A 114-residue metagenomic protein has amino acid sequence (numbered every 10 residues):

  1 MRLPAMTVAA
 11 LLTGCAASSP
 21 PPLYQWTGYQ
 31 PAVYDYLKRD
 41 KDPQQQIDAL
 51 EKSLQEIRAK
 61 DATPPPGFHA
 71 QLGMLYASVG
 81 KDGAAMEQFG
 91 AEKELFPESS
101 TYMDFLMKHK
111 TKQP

Functional and structural regions predicted by a protein language model:
M1-C15: Sec-dependent bacterial lipoprotein signal peptides
L11-A32: Bacterial Sec signal peptide processing site at the extreme N-terminus
